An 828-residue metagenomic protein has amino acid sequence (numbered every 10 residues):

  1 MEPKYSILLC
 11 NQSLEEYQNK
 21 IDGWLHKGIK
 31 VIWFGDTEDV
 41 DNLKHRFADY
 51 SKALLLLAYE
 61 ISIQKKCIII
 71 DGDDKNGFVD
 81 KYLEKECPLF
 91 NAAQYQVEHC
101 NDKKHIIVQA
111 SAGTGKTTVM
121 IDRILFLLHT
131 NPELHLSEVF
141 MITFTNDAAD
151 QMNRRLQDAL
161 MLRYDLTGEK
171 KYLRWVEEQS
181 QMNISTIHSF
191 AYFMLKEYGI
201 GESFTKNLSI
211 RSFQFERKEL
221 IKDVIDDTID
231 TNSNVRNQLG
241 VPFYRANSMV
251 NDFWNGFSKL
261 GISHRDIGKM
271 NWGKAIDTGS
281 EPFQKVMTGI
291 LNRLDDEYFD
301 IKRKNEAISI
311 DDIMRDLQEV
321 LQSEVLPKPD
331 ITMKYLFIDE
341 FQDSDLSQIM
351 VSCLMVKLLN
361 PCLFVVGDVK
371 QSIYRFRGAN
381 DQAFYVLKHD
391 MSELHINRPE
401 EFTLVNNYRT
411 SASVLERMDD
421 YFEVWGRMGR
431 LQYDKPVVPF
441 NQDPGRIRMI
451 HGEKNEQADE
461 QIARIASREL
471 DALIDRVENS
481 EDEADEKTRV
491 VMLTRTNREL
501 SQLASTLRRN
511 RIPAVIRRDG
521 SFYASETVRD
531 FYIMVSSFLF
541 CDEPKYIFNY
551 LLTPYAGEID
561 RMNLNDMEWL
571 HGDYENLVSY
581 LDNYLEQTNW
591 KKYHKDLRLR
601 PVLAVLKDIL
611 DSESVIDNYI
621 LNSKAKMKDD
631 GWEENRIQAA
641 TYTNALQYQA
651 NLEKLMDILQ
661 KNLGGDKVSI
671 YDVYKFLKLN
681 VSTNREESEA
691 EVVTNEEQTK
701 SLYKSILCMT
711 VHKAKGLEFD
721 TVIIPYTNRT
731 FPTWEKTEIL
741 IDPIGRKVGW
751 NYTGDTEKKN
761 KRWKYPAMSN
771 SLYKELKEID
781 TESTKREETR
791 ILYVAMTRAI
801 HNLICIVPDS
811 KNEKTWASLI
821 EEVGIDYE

Functional and structural regions predicted by a protein language model:
M1-I70, K218, K222, W254 (+8 more regions): Structured N-terminal alpha/beta-domain signature that marks small ligand/cofactor-binding or signaling modules
E2-K4, E16, K30-H45, A53-R154 (+8 more regions): Conserved motor-region signature of P-loop NTPase helicases/translocases
Q18, N42-Y59, Q64-I69, I744-S769 (+2 more regions): Helicase C-terminal subdomain and adjacent C-terminal extension
G28, D36-E60, E138, R217-A307 (+4 more regions): Conserved ATP-driven helicase/translocase motor core recognized via long, highly charged RecA-like/P-loop NTPase domain
G35-T37, L55, S137-A246, Q382-V386: Conserved P-loop NTPase-based nucleic-acid remodeling module centered on helicase motor cores
A93-Y95, C100-K103, I184-A191, R217-I221 (+5 more regions): Conserved helicase/translocase P-loop NTPase motor core
V97, E177-N183, G199-M287, Q342 (+5 more regions): ATP-hydrolysis module of ASCE/P-loop NTPase motor domains, specifically the Walker B Asp-Glu catalytic pair
E486, V535-V794, R798: Conserved helicase C-terminal RecA-like lobe
